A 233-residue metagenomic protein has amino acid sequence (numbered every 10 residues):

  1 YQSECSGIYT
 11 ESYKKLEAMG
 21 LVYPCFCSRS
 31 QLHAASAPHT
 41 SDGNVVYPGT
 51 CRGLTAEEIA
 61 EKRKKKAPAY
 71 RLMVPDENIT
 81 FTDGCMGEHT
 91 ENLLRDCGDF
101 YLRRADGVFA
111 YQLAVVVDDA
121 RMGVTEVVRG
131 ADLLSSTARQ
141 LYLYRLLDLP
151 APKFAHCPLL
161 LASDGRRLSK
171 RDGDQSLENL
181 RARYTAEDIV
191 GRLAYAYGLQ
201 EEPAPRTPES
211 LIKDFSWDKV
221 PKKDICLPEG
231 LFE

Functional and structural regions predicted by a protein language model:
Y1, S6, F81, F109 (+2 more regions): Bulky hydrophobic/aromatic packing residues
Y1-Q31, F154, R192-L211: Conserved alpha/beta enzyme-core scaffolds, especially Rossmann-like or related mixed alpha/beta domains that build
E4-G7, A131, Y184: Residue-level detector of secondary-structure boundary/capping sites
E11, S135-A138, D188, R206: Generic recognition of stable, solvent-exposed alpha-helical segments in well-folded globular domains
S30-S169, S176-L180, E229-E233: Active-site cores that bind ATP or allylic diphosphates and position pyrophosphate for catalysis
A60-E61, E77, R166-L168, D172-E233: Non-catalytic terminal extensions that flank enzyme cores
